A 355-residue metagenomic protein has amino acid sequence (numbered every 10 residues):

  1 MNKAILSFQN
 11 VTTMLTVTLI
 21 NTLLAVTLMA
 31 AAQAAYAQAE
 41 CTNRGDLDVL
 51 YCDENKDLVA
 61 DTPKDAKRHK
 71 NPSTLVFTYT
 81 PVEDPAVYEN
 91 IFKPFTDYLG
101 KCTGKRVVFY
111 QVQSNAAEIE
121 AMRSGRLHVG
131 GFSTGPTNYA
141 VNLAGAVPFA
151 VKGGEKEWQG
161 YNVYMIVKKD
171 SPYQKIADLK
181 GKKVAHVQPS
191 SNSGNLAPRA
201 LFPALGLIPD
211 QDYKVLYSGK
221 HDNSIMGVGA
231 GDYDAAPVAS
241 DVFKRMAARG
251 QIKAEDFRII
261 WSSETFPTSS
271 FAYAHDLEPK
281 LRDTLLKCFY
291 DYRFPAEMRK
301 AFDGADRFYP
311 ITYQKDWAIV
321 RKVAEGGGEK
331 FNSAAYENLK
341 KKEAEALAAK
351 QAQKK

Functional and structural regions predicted by a protein language model:
M1-V17: N-terminal secretory signal peptides that target proteins for export/translocation
A35-A117, R299-K355: N-terminal hydrophobic or amphipathic helices and topogenic motifs
F77-G100, T134-G135, E155-M226, Y233 (+1 more regions): Bilobed "Venus flytrap"/periplasmic-binding protein-like clamshell domains and structurally analogous long
T80-P81, E155-Y164, Q251-F289, R299-I319: Periplasmic-binding protein-like
R106-Q113, Q211-K220, R258-W261: Short beta-strand-to-loop elements that line the ligand-binding cleft of bilobed periplasmic-binding protein-like
A116-G130, L143, A177, H221-D241: Short helices/loops that flank or line small-molecule/ion binding pockets
A140-K152, M246-I260: Ligand-binding "clamshell"
